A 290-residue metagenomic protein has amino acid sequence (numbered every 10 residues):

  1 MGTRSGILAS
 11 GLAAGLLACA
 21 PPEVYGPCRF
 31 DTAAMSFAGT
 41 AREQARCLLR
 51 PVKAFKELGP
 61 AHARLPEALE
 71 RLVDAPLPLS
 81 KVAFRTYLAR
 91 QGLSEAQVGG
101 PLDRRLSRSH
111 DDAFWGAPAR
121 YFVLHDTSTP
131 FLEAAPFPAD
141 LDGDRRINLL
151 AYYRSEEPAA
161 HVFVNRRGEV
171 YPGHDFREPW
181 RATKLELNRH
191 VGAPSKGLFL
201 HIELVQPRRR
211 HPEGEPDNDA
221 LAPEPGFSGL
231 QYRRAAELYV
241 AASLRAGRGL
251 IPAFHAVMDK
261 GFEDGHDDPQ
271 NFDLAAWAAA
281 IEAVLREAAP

Functional and structural regions predicted by a protein language model:
G2, G6, G11, C19-L88 (+3 more regions): Basic/polar, cationic surfaces and motifs that engage anionic cell-wall and phosphate/carboxylate ligands
A14-A18, V162: Hydrophobic alpha-helical segments of integral membrane proteins
P27, R85-A246: Active-site-adjacent loop/helix surface patches within enzyme catalytic domains that shape the substrate-binding cleft
